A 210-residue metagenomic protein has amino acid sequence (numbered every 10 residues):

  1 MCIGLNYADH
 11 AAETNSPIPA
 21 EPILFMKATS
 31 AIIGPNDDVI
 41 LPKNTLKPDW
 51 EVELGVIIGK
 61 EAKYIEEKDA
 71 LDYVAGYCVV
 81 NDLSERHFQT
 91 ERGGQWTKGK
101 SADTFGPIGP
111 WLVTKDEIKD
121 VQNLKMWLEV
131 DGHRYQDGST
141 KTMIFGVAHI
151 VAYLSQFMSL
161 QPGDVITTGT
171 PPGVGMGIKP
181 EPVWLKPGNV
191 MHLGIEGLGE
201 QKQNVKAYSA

Functional and structural regions predicted by a protein language model:
M1-P42: Extended, compositionally biased flexible segments
H10, R86-A210: Catalytic-pocket segment enriched in acidic/His residues
A11-A12, P35, I65-E67, H87-Q89: Short helix/loop capping segments that flank catalytic or ligand/cofactor-binding pockets
I18, I23-I32, V80-R92, G99-S101: Glycine-rich, pocket-lining loop/helix-strand segments that form or immediately flank
I18-P35, P48-W50, L185-G197: Structural signature of FAD isoalloxazine-binding scaffolds in flavoprotein oxidoreductases
K27-T29, K43, W50-L54, I58-K60 (+4 more regions): Short, structured patches in soluble enzyme cores that scaffold and shape functional sites
D37-N44, V52-L54, I58-A62, L128 (+1 more regions): Hydrophobic beta-sheet segments that form the core/acyl-binding groove of ACP/CoA-dependent acyl-chain-processing
K63-C78: N-terminal accessory regions of nucleic-acid-interacting proteins
